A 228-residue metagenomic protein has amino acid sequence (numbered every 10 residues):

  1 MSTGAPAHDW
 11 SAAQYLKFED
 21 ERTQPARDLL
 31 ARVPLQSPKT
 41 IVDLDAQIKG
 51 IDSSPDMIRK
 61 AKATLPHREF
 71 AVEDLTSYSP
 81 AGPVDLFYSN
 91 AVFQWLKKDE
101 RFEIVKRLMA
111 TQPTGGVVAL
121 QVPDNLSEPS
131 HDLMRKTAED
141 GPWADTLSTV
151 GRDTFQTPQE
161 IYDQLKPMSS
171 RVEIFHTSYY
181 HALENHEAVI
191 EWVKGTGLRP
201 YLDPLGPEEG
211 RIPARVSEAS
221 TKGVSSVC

Functional and structural regions predicted by a protein language model:
M1-V42, M57-K60, R135: Conserved class I S-adenosyl-L-methionine
W10, M168, V172-C228: C-terminal helical/coil "lid" or tail adjacent to the Rossmann-like core of SAM-dependent
W10, Y78-S79, L96: Helix-loop segment at the mouth of the active site in Rossmann-fold oxidoreductases, especially SDR/KR enzymes
Q14, D28, D56, K60 (+5 more regions): Alpha-helical elements of Rossmann-like donor-binding domains used by nucleotide-donor carbohydrate transfer enzymes
V33-L35, L96, T111-Q112: A generic alpha-to-beta junction signature in SAM-dependent methyltransferases
T40-A81, L86, E103-R107: Class I SAM-dependent methyltransferase SAM/SAH-binding core
V84-F102, D124: A short SAM/SAH-binding and catalytic strip from SAM-dependent methyltransferases
F102, M109, G115-E184, P200 (+1 more regions): Conserved catalytic/acceptor-binding region of the Class I
